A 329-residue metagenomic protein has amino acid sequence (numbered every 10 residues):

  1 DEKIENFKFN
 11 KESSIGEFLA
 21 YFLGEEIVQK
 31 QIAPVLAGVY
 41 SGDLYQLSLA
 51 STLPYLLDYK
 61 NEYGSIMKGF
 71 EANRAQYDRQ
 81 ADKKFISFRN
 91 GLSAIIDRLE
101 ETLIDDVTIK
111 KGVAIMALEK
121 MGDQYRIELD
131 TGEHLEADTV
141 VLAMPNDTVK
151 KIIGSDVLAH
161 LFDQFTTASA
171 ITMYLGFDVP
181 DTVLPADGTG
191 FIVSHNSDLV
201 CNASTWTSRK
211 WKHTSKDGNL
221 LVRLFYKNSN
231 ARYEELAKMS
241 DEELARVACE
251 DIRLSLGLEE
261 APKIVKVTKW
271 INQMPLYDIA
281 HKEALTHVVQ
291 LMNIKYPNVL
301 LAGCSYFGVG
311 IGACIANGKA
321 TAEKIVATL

Functional and structural regions predicted by a protein language model:
E2-A117: Active-site/ligand-binding neighborhood in enzyme catalytic cores
L19, L36, L99, V141 (+3 more regions): A residue-level signal for conserved active-site and pocket-lining positions in enzyme catalytic cores
L23-I32, A159-D163, G257-V265: Short, surface-exposed acidic
F88, T166, F307: Nucleotide-sugar-dependent glycosyltransferase donor-binding/catalytic pocket residues
I96-E101, I115, K150, G154 (+1 more regions): Generic solvent-exposed, charged/amphipathic alpha-helical segments that serve as macromolecular interface scaffolds
K111-V222, S229-A237, L254-S255: Mid-domain catalytic core of redox enzymes that form a hydrophobic substrate pocket/lid adjacent to a catalytic redox
A186-D187, S204-L329: Conserved flavin/dinucleotide-binding core of flavoenzymes
